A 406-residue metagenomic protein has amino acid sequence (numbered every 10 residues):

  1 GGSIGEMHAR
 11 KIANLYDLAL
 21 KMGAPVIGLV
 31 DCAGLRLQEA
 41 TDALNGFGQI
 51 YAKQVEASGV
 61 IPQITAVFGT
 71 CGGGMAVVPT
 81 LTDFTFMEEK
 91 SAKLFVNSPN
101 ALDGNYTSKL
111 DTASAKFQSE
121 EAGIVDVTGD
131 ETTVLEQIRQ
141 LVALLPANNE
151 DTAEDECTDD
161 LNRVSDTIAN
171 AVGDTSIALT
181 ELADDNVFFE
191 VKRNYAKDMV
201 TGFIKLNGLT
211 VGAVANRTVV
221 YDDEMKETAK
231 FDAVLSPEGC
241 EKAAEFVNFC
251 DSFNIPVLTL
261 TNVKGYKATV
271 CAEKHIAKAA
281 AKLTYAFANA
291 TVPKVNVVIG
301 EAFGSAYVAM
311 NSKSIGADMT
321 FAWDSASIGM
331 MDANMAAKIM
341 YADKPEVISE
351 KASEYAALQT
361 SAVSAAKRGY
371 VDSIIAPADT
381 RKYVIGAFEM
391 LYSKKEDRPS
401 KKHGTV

Functional and structural regions predicted by a protein language model:
G1-V406: Ligand-binding clefts of soluble mixed alpha/beta catalytic domains
